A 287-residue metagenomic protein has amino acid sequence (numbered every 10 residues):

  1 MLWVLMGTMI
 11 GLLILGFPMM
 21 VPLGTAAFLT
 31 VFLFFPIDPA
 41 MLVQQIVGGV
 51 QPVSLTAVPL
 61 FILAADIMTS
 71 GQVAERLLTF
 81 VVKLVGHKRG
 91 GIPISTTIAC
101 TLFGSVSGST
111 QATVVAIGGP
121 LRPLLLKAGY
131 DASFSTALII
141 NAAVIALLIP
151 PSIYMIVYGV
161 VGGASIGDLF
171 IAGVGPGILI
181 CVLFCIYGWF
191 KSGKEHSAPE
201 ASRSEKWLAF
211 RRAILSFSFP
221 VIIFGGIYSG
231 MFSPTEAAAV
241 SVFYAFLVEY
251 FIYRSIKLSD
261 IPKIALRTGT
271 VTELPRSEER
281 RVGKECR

Functional and structural regions predicted by a protein language model:
M1-R287: Alpha-helical transmembrane segments of multi-pass membrane transport proteins
